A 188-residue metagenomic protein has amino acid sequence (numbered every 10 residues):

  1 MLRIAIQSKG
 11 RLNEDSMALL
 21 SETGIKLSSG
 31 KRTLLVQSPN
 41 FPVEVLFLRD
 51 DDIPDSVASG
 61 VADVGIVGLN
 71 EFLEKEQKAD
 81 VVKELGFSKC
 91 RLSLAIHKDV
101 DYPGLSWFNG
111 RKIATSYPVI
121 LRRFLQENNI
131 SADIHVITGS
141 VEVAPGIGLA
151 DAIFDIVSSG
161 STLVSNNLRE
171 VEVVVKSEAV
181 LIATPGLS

Functional and structural regions predicted by a protein language model:
M1-S188: Domain-level signature for soluble enzymes in the chorismate/prephenate branch of the shikimate pathway
